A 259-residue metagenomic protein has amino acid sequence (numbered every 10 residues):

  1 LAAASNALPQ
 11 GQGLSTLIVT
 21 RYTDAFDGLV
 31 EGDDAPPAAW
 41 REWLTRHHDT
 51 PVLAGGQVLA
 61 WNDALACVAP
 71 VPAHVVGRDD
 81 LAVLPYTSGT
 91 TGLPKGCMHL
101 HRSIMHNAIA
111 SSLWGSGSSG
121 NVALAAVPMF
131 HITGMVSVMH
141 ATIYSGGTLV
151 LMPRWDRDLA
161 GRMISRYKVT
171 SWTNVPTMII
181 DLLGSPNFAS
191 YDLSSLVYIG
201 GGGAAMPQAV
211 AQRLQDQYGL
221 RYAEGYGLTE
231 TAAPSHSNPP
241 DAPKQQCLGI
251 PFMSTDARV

Functional and structural regions predicted by a protein language model:
L1, N6, K95-M98, A125 (+2 more regions): Short beta-strand->loop structural element characteristic of the AMP-binding/adenylate-forming
L1-D63: Structural core segment of the AMP-binding/adenylate-forming
L17, V169-N174, L183-K244, D256: Gly/Ser/Thr-rich phosphate-binding loop
R41-Y86, L93, S116-V122: Conserved pre-ATP/AMP-binding loop-to-beta segment of ANL
A73-V76, Q246-F252: Short Gly/Pro-enriched turn/cap motifs at secondary-structure boundaries
L81, T87-T90, A123, M129 (+5 more regions): Conserved S/T- and glycine-rich ATP-binding loop of Class I adenylate-forming
A82-H106, N238: Conserved AMP-binding A3 loop
M105-V122, F130-S171, I179, S185: Conserved AMP-binding/adenylation subdomain of ANL enzymes
